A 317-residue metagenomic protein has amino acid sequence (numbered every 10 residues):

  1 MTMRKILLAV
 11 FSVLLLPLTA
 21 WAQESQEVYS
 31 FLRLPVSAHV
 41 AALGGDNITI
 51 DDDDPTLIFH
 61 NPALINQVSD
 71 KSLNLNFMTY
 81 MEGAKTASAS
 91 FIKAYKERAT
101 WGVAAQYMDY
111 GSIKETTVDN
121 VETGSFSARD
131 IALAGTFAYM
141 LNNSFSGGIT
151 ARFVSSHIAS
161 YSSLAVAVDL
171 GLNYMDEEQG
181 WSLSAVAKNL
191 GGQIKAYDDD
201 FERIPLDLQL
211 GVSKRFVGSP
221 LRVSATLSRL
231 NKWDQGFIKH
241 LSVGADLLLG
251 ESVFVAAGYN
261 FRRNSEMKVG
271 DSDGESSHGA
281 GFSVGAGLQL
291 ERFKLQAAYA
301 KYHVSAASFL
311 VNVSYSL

Functional and structural regions predicted by a protein language model:
M1-I6, N143: Positively charged n-region of N-terminal signal peptides that target proteins for export
L7-L8, V36: Sequence-pattern detector for short linear motifs and compositional/periodic biases rather than a specific fold
L8-A9, S156: General helical structural elements
A9-P17: Bacterial N-terminal signal peptides
L18-A22: Sec/Tat signal peptide C-region and signal peptidase I cleavage site
Q23-L317: Subset of outer-membrane beta-barrel
